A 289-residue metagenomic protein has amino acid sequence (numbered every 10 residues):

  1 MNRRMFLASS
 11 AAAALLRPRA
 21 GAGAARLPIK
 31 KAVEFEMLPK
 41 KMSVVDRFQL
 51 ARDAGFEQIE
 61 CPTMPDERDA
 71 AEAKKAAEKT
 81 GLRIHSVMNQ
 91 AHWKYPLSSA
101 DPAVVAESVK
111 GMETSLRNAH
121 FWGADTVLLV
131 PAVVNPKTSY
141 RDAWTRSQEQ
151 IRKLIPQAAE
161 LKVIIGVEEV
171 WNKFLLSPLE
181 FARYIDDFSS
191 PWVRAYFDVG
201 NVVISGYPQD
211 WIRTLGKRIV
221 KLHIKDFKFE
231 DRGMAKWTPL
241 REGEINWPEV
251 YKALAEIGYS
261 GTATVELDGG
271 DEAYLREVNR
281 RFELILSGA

Functional and structural regions predicted by a protein language model:
R4-L16, A25-A32, M37, K41-R52 (+3 more regions): Histidine-acidic metal/acid-base catalytic patches
S10-L16, S98-F197, V202-I204: Active-site acidic/histidine proton-transfer and metal-coordination neighborhood in alpha/beta enzyme cores
M37-P39, T63-P65, Q90-W93, P131-N135 (+4 more regions): Active-site-proximal loop/turn and secondary-structure-junction residues that shape catalytic pockets, frequently
L50-D66: N-terminal substrate-binding region of glycoside hydrolase catalytic domains
C61-E78, P131-T138: Glycine-rich, proline-tolerant flexible connector loops at the mouths of alpha/beta enzymes
A76-A91, Q148-A158, D187-F188, W247-P248: Alpha-helix-loop-beta-strand connector modules within alpha/beta enzyme cores
